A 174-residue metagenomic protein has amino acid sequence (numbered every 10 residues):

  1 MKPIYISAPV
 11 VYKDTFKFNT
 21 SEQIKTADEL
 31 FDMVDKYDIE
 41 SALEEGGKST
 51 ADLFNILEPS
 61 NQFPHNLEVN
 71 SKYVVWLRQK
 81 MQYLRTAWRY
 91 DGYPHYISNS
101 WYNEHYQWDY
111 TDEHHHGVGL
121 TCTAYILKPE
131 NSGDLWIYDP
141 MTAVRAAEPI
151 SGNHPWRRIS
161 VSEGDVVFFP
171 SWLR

Functional and structural regions predicted by a protein language model:
M1-Y90, Y110: Non-heme Fe(II)/2-oxoglutarate
R89-S100: A short coil-to-beta-strand element that immediately follows conserved catalytic motifs
S98-F168: Catalytic core of non-heme Fe(II) oxygenases with the double-stranded beta-helix
